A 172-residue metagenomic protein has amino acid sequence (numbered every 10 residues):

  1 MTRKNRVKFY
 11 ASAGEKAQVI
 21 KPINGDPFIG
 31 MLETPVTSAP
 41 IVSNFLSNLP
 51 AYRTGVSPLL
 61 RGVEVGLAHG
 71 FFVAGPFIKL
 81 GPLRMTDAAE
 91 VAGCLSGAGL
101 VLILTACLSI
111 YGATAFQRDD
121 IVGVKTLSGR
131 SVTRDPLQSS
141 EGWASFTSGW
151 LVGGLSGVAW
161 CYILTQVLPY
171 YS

Functional and structural regions predicted by a protein language model:
M1-P22: N-terminal chloroplast transit peptides
G14-I20, A39-Y52: Hydrophobic, membrane-facing alpha-helical anchors
K21-I41: Short, charged cytosolic
E33-P40, L59-L60, A68, V101 (+3 more regions): Mature, well-folded catalytic/scaffold domains that follow N-terminal targeting or propeptide regions
S43-S57, S131-S140: Cytosolic juxtamembrane amphipathic/interface segments immediately preceding and feeding into a transmembrane helix
R53-F71: Transmembrane alpha-helical segments and their cytosolic interface motifs in multi-pass membrane proteins
G81-S172: Membrane-interacting alpha-helical segments
